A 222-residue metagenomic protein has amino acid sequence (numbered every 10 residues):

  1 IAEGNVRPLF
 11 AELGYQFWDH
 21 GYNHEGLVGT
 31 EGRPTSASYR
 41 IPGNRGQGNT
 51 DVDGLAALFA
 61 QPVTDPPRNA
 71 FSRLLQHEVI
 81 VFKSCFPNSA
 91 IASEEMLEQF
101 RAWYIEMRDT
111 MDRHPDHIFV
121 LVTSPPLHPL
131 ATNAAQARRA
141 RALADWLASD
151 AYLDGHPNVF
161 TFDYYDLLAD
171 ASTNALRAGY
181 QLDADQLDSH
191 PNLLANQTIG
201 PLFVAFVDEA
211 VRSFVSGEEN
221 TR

Functional and structural regions predicted by a protein language model:
A2, V6, I80, M96-M107 (+6 more regions): Stable alpha-helical elements in mature extracytoplasmic
A2-E94: Conserved SGNH/GDSL esterase-like catalytic core that processes O-acyl groups on lipids and polysaccharides
F10-E12, S72-Q76, D112-H114, Y152-H156 (+1 more regions): Extracellular/periplasmic catalytic domains that process cell-envelope and extracellular macromolecules
A11, C85, I105-D116, A148-Y152 (+1 more regions): Sec-exported extracytoplasmic/periplasmic mature domains
Q16-G21, G26, E78-S84, I118-T123 (+2 more regions): Structural recognition of the beta-strand scaffold that forms the well-ordered cores of secreted hydrolase catalytic
L55-P66, E94-M107, Q136-S149: Well-ordered, non-membrane alpha-helical segments in soluble/globular domains
F86, T110-L143: Active-site segments of SGNH/GDSL-like serine hydrolases that catalyze O-acetyl group transfer/hydrolysis on lipids
L127-N220: Catalytic His-Asp segment of secreted/periplasmic serine-dependent ester chemistry enzymes
